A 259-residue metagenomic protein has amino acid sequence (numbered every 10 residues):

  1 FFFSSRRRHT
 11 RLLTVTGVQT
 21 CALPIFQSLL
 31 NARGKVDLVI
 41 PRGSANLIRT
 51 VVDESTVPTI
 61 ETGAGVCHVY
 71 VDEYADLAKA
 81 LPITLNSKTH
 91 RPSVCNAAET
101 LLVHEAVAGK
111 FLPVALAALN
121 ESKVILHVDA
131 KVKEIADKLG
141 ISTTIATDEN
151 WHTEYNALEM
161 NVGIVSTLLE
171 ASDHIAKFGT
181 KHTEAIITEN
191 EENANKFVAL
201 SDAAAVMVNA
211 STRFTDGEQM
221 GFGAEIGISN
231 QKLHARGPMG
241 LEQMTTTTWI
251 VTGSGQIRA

Functional and structural regions predicted by a protein language model:
F1-C21: Single conserved hydrophobic/aromatic residue that forms the stacking wall/gate of nucleotide- or nucleobase-binding
V18-Q19, L38-G43, T59-T62, V71 (+4 more regions): General beta-strand structural signal in soluble alpha/beta enzymes
V18-R33: A structured beta-alpha segment of the ubiquitous adenosine-cofactor-binding alpha/beta core
L30-R33, I40, T50-E54, I60-G63 (+7 more regions): Solvent-exposed alpha-helices and their adjacent loops that cap or buttress functional pockets in soluble metabolic
I48-A157, V208: ALDH superfamily catalytic-core signature
V69-E73, L102-E105, V165, I187-E189 (+1 more regions): Short beta-strand-to-turn element immediately C-terminal to the catalytic PLP-Schiff-base lysine in fold type I
L101-V103, A157-S166, K181-I186: Short, well-ordered beta-strand elements within core beta-sheets of diverse protein domains
V114, A136, L168, S172-R258: C-terminal core of ALDH-fold dehydrogenases
